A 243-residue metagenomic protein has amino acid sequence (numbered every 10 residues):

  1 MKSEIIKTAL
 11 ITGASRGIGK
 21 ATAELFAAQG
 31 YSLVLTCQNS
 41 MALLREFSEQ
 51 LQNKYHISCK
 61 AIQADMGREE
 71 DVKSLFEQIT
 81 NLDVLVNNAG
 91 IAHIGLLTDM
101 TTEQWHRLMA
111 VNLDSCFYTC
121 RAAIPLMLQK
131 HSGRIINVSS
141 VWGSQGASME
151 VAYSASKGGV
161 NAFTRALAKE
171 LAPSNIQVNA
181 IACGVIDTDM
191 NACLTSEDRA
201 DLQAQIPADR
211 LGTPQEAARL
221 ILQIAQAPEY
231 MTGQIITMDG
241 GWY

Functional and structural regions predicted by a protein language model:
S15-R16: Conserved glycine-rich cofactor-binding loop
L96-L97, Q104-H106, L202: Substrate-binding pocket helix/loop in short-chain dehydrogenase/reductase
F117, R210-M238: C-terminal substrate-recognition "lid" of short-chain dehydrogenase/reductases
C120, S156, T164: Active-site helix of classical SDR
P125, K169-P173: Alpha-helical segment proximal to the catalytic Tyr-Lys
S140: Residue(s) in the substrate-gating loop at a strand-loop-helix junction that position the organic substrate next
A172, Q177, M231-G233: Short, small/polar-rich loop/turn modules that mediate ligand/substrate recognition or access, typified
